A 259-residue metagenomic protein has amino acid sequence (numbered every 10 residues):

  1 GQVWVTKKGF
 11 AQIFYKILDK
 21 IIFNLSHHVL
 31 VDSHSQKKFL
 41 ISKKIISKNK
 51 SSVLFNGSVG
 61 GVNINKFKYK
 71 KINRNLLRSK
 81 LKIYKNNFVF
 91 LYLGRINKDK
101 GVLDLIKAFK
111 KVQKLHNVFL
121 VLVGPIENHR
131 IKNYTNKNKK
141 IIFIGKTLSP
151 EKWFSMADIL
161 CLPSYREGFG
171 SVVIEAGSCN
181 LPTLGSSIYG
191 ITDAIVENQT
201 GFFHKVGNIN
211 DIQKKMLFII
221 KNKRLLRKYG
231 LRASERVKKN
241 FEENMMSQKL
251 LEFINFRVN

Functional and structural regions predicted by a protein language model:
G1-Q12, L25-H28: A short, histidine- and acid-enriched strand-loop-helix "catalytic/donor-clamping" loop that lines the nucleotide-sugar
K20-I72: Donor nucleotide-sugar binding/catalytic pocket of nucleotide-sugar-dependent glycosyltransferases
S79, D211, F218, L225-N240 (+1 more regions): A short, well-ordered alpha-helix in the C-terminal region of glycosyltransferases
F88-K111, N210: A conserved mid-protein helix/loop that constitutes part of the nucleotide-sugar donor-binding site
F119-I144: Short, structured helix-loop element that forms part of the nucleotide-activated donor/catalytic region
K146, Y165: Aromatic "clamp/platform" in nucleotide-sugar-dependent glycosyltransferases that forms part of the donor/acceptor
P182-G185, I195: Short hydrophobic beta-strand element within catalytic cores of glycosyltransferases and related nucleotide-activated
E197-N198, F202-I209, F218-K223: Conserved acidic donor-binding segment of nucleotide-sugar-dependent glycosyltransferases
